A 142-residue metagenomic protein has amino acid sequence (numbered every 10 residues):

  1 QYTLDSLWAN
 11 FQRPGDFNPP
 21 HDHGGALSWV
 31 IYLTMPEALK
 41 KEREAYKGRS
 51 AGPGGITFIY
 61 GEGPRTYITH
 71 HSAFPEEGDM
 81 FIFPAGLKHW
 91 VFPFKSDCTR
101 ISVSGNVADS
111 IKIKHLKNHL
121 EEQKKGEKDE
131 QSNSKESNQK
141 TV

Functional and structural regions predicted by a protein language model:
Q1, S6-N18, E121-G126, T141: Non-heme Fe(II)/2-oxoglutarate
D5-I82, F92, C98-T99, D109 (+1 more regions): Catalytic core of non-heme Fe(II) oxygenases with the double-stranded beta-helix
L87-W90: Short, charged beta-turn/beta-strand-edge "cap" motif at the junction between a beta-strand and an adjacent loop
I101-V103: C-terminal "cap" of GNAT-fold acetyltransferases
G105-D129: Double-stranded beta-helix
K128-V142: Long, low-complexity, intrinsically disordered segments
